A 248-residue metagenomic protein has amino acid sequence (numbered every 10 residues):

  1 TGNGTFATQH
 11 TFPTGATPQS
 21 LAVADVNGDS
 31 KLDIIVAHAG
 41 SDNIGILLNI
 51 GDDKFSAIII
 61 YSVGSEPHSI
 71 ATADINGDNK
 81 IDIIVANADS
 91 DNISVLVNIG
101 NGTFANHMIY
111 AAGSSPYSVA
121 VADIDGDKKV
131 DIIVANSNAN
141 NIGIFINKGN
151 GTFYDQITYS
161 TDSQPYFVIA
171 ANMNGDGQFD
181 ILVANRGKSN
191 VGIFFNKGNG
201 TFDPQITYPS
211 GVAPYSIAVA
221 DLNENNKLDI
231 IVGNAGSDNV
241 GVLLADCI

Functional and structural regions predicted by a protein language model:
T1-G15, L48-S65, V97-S114, I146-S163 (+2 more regions): Blade-edge motifs of beta-propeller repeat domains
Q19-V26, L48, H68-I75, Y117-I124 (+3 more regions): Beta-propeller blade termini
S30-L32, N79-I81, K128-V130, G177-F179 (+1 more regions): Glycine-aliphatic tripeptides that mark coil-to-beta-strand junctions in extracellular and membrane proteins
I34-H38, I83-N87, I132-N136, I181-A184 (+1 more regions): Hydrophobic beta-strand segments that make up the repeating blades of beta-propeller and related beta-repeat
N43-L47, N92-V95, N141-F145, N190-I193 (+1 more regions): A short loop-to-beta-strand structural motif that recurs across blades of beta-propeller domains
Y215-N223, K227-I248: Blade-level signature of beta-propeller repeat domains, shared across WD40, Kelch, NHL, RCC1 and BNR/Asp-box propellers
